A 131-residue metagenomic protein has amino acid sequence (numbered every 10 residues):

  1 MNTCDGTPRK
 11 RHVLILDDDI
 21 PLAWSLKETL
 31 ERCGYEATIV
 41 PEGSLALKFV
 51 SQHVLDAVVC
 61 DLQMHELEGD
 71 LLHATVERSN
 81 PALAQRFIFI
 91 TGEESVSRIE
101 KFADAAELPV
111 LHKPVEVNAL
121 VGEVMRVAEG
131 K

Functional and structural regions predicted by a protein language model:
M1-L14, E116-K131: Non-catalytic signal-transmission and effector/linker regions of two-component phosphorelay proteins
A23, H65, S95: The feature encodes the CheY-like receiver
W24-R32: Charged docking surfaces used in two-component/phosphorelay signaling
I39-A57: Acidic, metal-coordinating helix/loop segments flanking the phosphotransfer/catalytic sites of two-component signaling
P41-E42, E68-L72: Acidic catalytic/metal-coordinating carboxylates
K48, D70-A82: Short amphipathic alpha-helix used as the core "switch/output" element in two-component signaling
D61: Active-site residues of response regulator receiver
I90-T91: Hydrophobic/aromatic residues positioned on beta-strands within the core alpha/beta folds
